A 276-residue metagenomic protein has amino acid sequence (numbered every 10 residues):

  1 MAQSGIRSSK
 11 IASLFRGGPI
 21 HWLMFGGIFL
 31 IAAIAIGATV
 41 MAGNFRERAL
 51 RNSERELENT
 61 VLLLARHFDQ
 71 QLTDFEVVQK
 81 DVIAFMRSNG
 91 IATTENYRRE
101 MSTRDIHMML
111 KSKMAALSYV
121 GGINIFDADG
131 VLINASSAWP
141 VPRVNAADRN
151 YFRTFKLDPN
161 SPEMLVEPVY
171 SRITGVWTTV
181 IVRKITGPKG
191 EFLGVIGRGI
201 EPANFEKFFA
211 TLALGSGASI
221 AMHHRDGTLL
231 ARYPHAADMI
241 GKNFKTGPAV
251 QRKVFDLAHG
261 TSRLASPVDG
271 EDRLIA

Functional and structural regions predicted by a protein language model:
M1-R16, E56, S161-V166, H259-A265: N-terminal sensory and localization modules of signal-transduction and trafficking proteins
A2-R7, A237, K242-A276: Extracellular/periplasmic juxtamembrane segments that couple receptor/chemosensory ectodomains to their
A12-L14, I20-G26, L30-Y97, A115-Y119 (+1 more regions): Juxtamembrane extracytoplasmic/periplasmic/luminal helical "stalk" adjacent to the first N-terminal
L30, L212-D226: A short beta-strand-loop micro-motif that forms or neighbors metal/cofactor- and ligand-binding patches at active-site
R48, T94-R99, A138-P142, L214-G215 (+1 more regions): Short glycine-enriched, charge-decorated loop/helix-capping segments at active-site entrances that position
E54, E58, L72, E76 (+5 more regions): Short, structured helix-loop boundary elements
Q70, M114-N124, A128-L212, S219 (+2 more regions): Extracytoplasmic/periplasmic ligand-binding sensor regions of membrane-associated signaling proteins
D81-M86, T103-S137, R153, A221-A236 (+1 more regions): Extracytoplasmic ligand-binding sensor domains of the Cache superfamily
